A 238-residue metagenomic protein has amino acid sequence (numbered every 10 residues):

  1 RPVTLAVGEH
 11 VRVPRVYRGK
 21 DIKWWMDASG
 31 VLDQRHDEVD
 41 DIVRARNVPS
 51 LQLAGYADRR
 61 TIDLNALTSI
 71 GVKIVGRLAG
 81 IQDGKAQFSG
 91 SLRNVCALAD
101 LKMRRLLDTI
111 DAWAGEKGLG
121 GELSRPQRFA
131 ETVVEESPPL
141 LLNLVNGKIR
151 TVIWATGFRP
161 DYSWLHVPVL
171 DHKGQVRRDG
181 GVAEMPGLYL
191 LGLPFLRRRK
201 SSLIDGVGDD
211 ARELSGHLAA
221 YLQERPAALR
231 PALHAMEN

Functional and structural regions predicted by a protein language model:
R1-N238: Flavin (primarily FAD) cofactor-binding/catalytic cores of flavoenzymes
